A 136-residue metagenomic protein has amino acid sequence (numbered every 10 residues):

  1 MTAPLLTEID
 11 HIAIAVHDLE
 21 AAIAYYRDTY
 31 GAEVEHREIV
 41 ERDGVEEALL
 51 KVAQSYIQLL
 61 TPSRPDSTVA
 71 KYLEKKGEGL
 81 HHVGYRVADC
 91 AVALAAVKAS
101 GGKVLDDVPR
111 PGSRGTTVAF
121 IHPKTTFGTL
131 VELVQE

Functional and structural regions predicted by a protein language model:
M1-I23, E78-V87, Q135-E136: N-terminal beta-strand motif that seeds the catalytic metal site of vicinal oxygen chelate
M1-L5, A48-K51, Q58, Y85 (+1 more regions): Vicinal oxygen chelate
I9, A13-V16, Y26, L50 (+5 more regions): Short, structured motif recognition centered on aromatic/hydrophobic residues
H17-R42, K76, A88-L105, P109-R110: Extended intrinsically disordered, low-complexity coil regions enriched in Ser, Thr, Gly, Ala and often Pro
Y30, E46, S55-Y56, K76-H81: A generic structural signal for short beta-strands and their flanking turns/coil linkers
Q54-I57, R64-D66, C90: Short, charged/polar surface micro-motifs in flexible loops or helix N-caps
D66-T68, G112: Serine-centered coil/turn micro-motif
Y72-L73: Regulatory and interaction patches adjacent to catalytic/ligand-binding sites in large macromolecular machines
